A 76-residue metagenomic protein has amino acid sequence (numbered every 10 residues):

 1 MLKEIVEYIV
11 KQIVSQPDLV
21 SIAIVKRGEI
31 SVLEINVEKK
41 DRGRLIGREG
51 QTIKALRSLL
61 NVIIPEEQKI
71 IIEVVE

Functional and structural regions predicted by a protein language model:
M1-R44, I53-E76: RNA-contacting regions in translation and RNA-metabolism proteins, encompassing KH/S1 modules where present
